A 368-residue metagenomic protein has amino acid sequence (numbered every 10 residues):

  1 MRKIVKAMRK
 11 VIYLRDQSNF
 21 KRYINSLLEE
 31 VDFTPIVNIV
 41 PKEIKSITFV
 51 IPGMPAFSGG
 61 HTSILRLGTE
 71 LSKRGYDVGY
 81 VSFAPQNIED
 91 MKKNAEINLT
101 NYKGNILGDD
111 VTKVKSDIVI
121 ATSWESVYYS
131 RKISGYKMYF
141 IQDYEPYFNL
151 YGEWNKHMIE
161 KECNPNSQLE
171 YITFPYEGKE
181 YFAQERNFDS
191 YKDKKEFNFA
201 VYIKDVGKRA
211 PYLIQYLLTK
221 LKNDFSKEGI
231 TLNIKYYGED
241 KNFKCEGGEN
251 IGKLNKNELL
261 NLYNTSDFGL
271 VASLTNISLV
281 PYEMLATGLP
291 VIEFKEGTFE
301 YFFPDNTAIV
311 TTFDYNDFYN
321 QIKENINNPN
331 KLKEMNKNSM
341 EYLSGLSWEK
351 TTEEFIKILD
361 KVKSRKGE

Functional and structural regions predicted by a protein language model:
M1-P41: Membrane-proximal basic amphipathic "stem/tether" segments
L27-V37, F83-P165: Extended catalytic core of nucleotide-activated donor transferases of GT-like folds
S63, Y176-G247, K253-K256: Conserved catalytic-core segment of nucleotide-activated headgroup transferases in glycan assembly
V111-V114, N255-S266, A286: Short acidic alpha-helix that forms the nucleotide-activated donor recognition element in Leloir-type transferases
N264-N276, L289: Acidic donor-binding loop of glycosyltransferase active sites
E283, E296-I309: Short acidic/histidine- and often glycine-rich active-site loop of Leloir-type glycosyltransferases that engages
D305-N316, E324-P329: Conserved acidic donor-binding segment of nucleotide-sugar-dependent glycosyltransferases
F313, N327-K363: A charged, aromatic-enriched C-terminal amphipathic alpha-helix characteristic of glycosyltransferases across folds
